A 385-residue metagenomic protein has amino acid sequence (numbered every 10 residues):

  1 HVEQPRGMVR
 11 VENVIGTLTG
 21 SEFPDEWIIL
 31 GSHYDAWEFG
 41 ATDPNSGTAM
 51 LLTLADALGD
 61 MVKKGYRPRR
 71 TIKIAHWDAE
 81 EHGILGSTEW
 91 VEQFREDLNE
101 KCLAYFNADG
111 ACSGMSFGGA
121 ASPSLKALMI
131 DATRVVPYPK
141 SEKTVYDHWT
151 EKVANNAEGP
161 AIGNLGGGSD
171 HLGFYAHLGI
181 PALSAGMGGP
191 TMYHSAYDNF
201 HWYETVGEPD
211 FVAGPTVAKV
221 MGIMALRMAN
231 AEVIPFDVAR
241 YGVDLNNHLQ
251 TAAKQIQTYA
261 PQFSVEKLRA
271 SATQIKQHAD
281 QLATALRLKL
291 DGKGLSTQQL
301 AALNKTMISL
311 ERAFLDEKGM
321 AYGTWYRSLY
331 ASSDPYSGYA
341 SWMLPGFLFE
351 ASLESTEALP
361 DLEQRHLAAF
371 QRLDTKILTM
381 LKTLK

Functional and structural regions predicted by a protein language model:
H1-T42, T53-D56, D60-K64: Soluble metallo-hydrolase cores and metallopeptidase-like ectodomains found primarily in the secretory/periplasmic
E3-V9, A161-G166, G338: Short Gly/Pro-enriched turn/cap motifs at secondary-structure boundaries
F23-D25, D78-N199, E204, D210-F211 (+4 more regions): Metal-dependent peptidase/peptidase-like ectodomains
G31-N45, T71-A75, A111-M115, N155-N156 (+4 more regions): Glycine- and acidic
N45-T53, A57, L85, E89 (+3 more regions): Short amphipathic alpha-helical face segments that pack within enzyme cores and frequently flank/anchor catalytic
L58-T71, L98-E100: Phosphate-handling active-site elements
K73, V135, G186, P190-N246 (+1 more regions): His/Asp/Glu-rich mid-to-C-terminal helical/loop segments that flank catalytic regions of hydrolases
S296, L300-K385: C-terminal amphipathic alpha-helical interaction region
